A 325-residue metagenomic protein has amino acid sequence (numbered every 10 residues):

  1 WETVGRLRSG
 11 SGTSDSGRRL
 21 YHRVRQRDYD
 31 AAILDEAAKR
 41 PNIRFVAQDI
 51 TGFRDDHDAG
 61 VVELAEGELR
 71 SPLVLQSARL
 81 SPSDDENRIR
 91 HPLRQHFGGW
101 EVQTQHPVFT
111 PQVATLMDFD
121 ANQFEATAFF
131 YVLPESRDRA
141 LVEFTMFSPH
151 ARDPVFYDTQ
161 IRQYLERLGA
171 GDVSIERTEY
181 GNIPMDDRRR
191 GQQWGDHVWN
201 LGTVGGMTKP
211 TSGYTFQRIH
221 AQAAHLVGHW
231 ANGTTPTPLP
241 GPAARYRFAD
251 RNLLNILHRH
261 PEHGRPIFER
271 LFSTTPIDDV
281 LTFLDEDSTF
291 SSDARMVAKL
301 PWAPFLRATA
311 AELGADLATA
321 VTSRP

Functional and structural regions predicted by a protein language model:
W1-D58: A conserved beta-strand/loop capping segment in the N-terminal third of enzymes that catalyze redox or closely related
T13-S14, F147-P149, G205-T208: A short, flexible beta-alpha/helix-coil linker loop
E36-S174, P184-G191: Predominantly flavin-linked oxidoreductase catalytic cores and closely associated redox partners
F124-T127, G181-L201, L254-P276: FAD-binding beta-loop-beta segment adjacent to the flavin cofactor pocket
V132, R137-D138, Q193-T211: Short FAD-binding loop at a beta-strand-to-alpha-helix junction that anchors the flavin cofactor in diverse
H150-E179, W199, A221-A243: Flavin-binding catalytic cores
V204-H225: A conserved FAD-binding loop/helix module that cradles the flavin
A224-P325: C-terminal helical "tail/cap" subdomain of flavin- and related membrane-associated enzymes
